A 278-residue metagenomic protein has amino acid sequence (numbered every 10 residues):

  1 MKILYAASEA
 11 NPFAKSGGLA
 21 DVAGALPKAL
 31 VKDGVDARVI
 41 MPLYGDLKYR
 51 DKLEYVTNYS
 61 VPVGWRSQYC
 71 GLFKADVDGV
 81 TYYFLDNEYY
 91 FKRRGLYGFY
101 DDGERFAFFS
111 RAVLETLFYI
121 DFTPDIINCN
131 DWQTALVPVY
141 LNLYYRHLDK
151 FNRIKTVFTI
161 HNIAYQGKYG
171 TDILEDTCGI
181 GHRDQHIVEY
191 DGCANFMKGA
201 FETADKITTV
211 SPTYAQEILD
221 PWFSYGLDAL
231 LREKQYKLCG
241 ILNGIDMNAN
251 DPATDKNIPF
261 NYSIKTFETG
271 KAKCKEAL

Functional and structural regions predicted by a protein language model:
M1-L278: Catalytic cores of nucleotide-sugar-dependent glycosyltransferases that transfer UDP/GDP/TDP-activated
